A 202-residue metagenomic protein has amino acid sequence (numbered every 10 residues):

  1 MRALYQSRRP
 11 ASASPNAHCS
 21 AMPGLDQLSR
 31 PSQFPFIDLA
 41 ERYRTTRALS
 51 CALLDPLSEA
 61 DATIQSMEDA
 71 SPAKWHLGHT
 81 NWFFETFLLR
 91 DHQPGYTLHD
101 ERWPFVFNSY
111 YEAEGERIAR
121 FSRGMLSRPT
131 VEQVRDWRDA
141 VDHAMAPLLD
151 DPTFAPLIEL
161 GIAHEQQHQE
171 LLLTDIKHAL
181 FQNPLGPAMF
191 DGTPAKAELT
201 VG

Functional and structural regions predicted by a protein language model:
P23-A62: N-terminal regions that are enriched for targeting/export leaders and immediately downstream pro/stem segments
R42, S109-L160: Acidic/histidine-rich alpha-helical segments that form the ligand environment of transition-metal centers
A60-E116, D150-G202: Short, contiguous alpha-helical
